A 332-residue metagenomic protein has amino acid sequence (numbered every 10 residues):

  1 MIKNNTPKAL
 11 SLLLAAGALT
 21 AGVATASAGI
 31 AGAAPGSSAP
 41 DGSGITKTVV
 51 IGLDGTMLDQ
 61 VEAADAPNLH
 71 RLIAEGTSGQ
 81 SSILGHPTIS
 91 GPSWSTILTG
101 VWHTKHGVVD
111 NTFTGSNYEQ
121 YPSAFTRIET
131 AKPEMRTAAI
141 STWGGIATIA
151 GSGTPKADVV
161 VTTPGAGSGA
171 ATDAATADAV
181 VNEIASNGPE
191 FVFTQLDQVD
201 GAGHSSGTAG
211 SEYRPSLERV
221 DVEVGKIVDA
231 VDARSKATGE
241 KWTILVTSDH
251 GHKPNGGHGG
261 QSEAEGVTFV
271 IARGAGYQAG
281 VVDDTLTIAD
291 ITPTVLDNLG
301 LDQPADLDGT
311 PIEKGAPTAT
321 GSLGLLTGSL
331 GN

Functional and structural regions predicted by a protein language model:
M1-A33: Secretory targeting and sorting signals
A31-G44, L53, P317-N332: Composition-driven, intrinsically disordered low-complexity tracts enriched in small residues
T48-G52, D59, G79-S82, T96-L98 (+6 more regions): Structural recognition of the beta-strand scaffold that forms the well-ordered cores of secreted hydrolase catalytic
V49-V50, N68-L69, R219-Q261, V295: Metal-dependent active-site segment of extracytoplasmic phospho-/sulfohydrolases and closely related
D59-S93, V101: Short, structured active-site-proximal loop/turn typified by the sulfatase FGly-forming signature C/S-X-P-X-R
W94, L98-T99, G260-D302, E313: Substrate-binding rim/cap in mid-to-C-terminal beta-strand-loop elements of soluble/periplasmic
H106-D110, S116-A171: Catalytic-site neighborhoods of secreted/periplasmic enzymes that process anionic sulfate/phosphate groups
T148-D158, V180-K226, A230: Active-site His/acidic residue clusters
